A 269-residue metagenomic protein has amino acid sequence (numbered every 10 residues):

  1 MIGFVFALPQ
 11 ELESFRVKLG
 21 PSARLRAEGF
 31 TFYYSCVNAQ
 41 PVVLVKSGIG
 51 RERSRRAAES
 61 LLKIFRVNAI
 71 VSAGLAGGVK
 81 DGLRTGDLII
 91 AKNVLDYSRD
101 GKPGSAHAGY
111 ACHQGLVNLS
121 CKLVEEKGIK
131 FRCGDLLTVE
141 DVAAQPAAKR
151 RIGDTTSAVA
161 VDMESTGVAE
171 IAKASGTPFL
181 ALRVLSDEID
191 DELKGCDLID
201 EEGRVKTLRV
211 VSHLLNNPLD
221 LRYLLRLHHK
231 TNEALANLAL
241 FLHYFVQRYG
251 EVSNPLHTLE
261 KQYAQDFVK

Functional and structural regions predicted by a protein language model:
M1-L19, C36, P41: Short, conserved "active-site rim" segments that organize catalytic pockets and cofactor/ligand binding
I2, R26-K269: Glycine-rich phosphate- or other oxyanion-binding loops that anchor nucleotides, phosphorylated ligands
